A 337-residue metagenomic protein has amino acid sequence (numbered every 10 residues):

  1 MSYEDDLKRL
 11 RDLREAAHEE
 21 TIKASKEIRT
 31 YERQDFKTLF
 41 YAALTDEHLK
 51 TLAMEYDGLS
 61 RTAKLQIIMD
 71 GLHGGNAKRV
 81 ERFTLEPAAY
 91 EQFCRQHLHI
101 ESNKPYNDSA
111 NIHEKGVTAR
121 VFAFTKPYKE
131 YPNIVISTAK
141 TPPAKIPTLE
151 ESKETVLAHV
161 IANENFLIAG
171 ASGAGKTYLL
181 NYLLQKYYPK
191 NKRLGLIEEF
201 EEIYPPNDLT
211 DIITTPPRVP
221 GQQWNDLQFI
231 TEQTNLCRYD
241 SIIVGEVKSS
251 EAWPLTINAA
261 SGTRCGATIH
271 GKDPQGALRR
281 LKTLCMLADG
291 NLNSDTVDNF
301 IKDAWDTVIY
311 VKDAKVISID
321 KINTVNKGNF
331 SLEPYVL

Functional and structural regions predicted by a protein language model:
M1-S102: N-terminal accessory targeting/assembly segments
A63, D70-N163: P-loop NTP-binding catalytic core
L157, N163-F166, K186-K302: Switch/coupling sub-region of P-loop NTPases
A169-G170: The Walker A (P-loop) glycine that initiates the GxxxxGKT/S ATP-binding motif of P-loop NTPases
G173: Walker A (P-loop) phosphate-binding loop of P-loop NTPases
K176: Conserved lysine of the Walker
L179, L183: Hydrophobic positions on the alpha1 helix immediately C-terminal to the Walker A/P-loop
K302-L337: Conserved P-loop NTPase
